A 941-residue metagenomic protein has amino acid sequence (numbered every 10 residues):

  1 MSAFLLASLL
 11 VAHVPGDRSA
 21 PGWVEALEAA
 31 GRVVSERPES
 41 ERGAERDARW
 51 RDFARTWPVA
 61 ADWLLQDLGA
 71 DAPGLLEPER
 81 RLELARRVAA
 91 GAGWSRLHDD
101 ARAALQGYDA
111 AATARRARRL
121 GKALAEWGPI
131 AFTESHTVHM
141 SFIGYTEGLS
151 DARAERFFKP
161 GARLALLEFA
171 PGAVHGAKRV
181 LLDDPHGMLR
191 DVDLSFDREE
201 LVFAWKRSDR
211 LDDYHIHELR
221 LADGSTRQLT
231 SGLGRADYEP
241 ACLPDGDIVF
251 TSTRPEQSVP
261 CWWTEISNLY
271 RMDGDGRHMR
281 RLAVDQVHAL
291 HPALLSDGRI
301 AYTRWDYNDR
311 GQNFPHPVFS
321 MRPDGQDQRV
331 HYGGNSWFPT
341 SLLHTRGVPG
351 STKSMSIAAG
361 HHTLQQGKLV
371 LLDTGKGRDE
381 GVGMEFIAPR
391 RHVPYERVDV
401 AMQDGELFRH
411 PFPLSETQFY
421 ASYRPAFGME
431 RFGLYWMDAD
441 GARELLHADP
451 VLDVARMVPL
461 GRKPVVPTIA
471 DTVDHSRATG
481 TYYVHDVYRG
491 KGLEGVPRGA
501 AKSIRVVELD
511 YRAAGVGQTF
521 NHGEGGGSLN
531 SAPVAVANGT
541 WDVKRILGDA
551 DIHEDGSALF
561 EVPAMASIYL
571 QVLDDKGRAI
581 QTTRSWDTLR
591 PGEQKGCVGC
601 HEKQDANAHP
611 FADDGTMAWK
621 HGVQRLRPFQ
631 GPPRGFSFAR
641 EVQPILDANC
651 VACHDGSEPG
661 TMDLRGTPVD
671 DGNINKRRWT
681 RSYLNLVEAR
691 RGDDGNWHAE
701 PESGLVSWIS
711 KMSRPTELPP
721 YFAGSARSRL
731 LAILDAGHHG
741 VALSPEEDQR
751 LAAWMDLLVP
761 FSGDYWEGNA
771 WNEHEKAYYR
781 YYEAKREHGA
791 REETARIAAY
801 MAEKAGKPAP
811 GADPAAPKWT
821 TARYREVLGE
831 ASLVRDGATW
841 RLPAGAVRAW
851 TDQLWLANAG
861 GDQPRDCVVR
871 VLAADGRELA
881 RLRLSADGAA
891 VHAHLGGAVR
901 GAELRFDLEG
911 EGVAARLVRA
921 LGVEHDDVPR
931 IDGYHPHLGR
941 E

Functional and structural regions predicted by a protein language model:
S8-A70, E77, W94-R102, Y108-A112 (+9 more regions): Aromatic- and Gly/Pro-enriched helix-to-coil junctions and flexible linker segments
H98, T137-P185, R207-D209: Beta-propeller domains
I130, H186-F196, E200, G234-I248 (+4 more regions): Conserved beta-propeller blade repeats
A131-T133, H139, E200-A204, I248-T253 (+3 more regions): Residue position within the beta-strands of beta-propeller blades
G161-R163, L211-H217, S258-N268, R310-F319 (+2 more regions): Structural motif
A173-M188, L221-A236, D273-V287, R322-S341 (+3 more regions): Multi-bladed beta-propeller domains
H344-W436: Loop/turn-rich, solvent-exposed surfaces of beta-rich toroidal or solenoidal domains
R848-G861, L904-L908: A short beta-strand element within beta-rich, extracytoplasmic domains of secreted/secretory-pathway proteins
